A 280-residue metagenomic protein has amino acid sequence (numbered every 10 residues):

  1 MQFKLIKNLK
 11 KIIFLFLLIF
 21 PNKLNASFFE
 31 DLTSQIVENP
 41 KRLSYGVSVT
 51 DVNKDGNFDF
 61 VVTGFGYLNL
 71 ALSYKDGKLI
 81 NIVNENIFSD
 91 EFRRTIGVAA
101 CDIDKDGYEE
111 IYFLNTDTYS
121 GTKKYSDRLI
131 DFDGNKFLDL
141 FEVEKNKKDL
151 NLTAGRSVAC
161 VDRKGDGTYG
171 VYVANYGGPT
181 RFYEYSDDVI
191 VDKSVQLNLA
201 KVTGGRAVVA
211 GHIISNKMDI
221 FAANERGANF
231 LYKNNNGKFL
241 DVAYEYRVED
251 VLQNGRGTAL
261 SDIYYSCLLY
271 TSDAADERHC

Functional and structural regions predicted by a protein language model:
Q2-I13: Bacterial N-terminal signal peptides that target proteins for export
A26-R42, S73-R93, I130-T153, G170-Y172 (+3 more regions): Blade-edge motifs of beta-propeller repeat domains
I36-T63: Beta-strand-rich domains and repeat architectures in extracellular enzymes and scaffolds, especially beta-propellers
Y45-K54, T95-K105, G155-G165, R206-I214 (+2 more regions): Beta-propeller blade termini
G56-F60, G107-I111, L138, G167-Y169 (+2 more regions): Glycine-aliphatic tripeptides that mark coil-to-beta-strand junctions in extracellular and membrane proteins
G66-Y67, S120-Y125, G177-G178, N224-G227: Short, solvent-exposed loop/turn segments at conserved positions within beta-propeller repeat blades
Y270-A275, H279: Conserved small/polar residues in nucleotide/adenosyl-binding loops
